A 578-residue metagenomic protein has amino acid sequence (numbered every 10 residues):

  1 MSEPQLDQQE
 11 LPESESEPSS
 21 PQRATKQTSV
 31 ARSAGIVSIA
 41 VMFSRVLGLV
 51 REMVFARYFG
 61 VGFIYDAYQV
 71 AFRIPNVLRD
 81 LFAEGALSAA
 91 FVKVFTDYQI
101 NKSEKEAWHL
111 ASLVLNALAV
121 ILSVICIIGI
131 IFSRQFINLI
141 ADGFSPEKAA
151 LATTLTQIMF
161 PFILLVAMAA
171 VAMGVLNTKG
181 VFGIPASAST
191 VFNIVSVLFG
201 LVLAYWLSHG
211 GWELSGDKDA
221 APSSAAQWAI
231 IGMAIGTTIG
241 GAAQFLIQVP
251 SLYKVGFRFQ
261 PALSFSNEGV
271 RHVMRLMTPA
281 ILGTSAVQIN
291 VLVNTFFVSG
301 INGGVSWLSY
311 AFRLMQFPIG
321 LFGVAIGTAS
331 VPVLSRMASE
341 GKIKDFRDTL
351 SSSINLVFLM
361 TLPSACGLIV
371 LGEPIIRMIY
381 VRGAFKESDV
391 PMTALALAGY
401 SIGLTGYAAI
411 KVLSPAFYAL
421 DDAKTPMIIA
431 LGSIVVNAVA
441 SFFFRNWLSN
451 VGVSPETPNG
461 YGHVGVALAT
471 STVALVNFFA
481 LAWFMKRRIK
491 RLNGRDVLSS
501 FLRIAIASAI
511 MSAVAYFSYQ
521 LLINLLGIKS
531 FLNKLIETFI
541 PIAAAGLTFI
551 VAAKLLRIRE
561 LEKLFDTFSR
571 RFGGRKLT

Functional and structural regions predicted by a protein language model:
S2-T578: Membrane-embedded alpha-helical bundles of multi-pass transporters/translocases, especially carrier/permease families
